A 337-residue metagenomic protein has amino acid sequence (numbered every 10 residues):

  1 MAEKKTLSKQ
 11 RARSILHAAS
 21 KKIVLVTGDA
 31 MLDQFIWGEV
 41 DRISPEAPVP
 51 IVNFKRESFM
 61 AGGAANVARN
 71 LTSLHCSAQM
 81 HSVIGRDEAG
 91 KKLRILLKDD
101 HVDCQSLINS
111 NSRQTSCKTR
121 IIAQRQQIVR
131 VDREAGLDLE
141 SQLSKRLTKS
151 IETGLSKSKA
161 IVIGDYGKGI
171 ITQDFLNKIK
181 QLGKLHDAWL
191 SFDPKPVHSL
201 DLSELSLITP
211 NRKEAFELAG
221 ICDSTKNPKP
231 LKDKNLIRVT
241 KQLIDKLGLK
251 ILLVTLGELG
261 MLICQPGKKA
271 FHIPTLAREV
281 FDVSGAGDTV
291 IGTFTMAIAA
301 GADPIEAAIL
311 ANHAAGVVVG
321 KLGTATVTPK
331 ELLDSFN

Functional and structural regions predicted by a protein language model:
M1-D41, F336: Positively charged, low-complexity intrinsically disordered leader regions
K5-I15, P45, V49-S116, L332-S335: Substrate-binding N-lobe of the ribokinase-like
L25-T27, R130, K159-V162, S191 (+2 more regions): Structural motif
A30, Y166, T289: Active-site metal-binding loops of divalent metal-dependent hydrolases
L107-R113, R120-L155: Conserved phosphate-binding/catalytic loop of the ribokinase/pfkB sugar-kinase fold
K157-I170: Short acidic, glycine-rich surface-loop motifs adjacent to enzyme active sites
G169, Q173-A270: Conserved phosphate/ATP/ADP-binding segment of small-molecule kinases
Q242, K246, K250, L276-S335: Conserved post-catalytic alpha-helical subdomain immediately downstream of the catalytic base and nucleotide-binding
